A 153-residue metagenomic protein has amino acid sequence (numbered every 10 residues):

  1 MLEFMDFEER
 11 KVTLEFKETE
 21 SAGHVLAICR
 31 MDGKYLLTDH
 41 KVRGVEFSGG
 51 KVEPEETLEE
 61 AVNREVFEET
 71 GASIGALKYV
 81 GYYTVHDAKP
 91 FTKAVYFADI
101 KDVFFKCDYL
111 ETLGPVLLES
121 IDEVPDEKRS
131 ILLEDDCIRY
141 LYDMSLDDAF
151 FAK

Functional and structural regions predicted by a protein language model:
M1-L26: Acidic, metal-coordinating catalytic segment for phosphate/diphosphate chemistry, firing primarily on the Nudix
T19-M31, R139-L141, S145: A short, compositionally biased N-terminal segment around positions ~18-40 that is enriched in charged/polar residues
G23-V25, G33, A94, L113: Change "...and in nucleic-acid phosphodiester-cleaving endonucleases..." to "...and in nucleic-acid processing enzymes
H24, S48, V80-Y82: Short secondary-structure capping micro-motifs at structural edges
C29-D32, A98-I100: Active-site beta-strand termini and strand-to-loop segments that position acidic
R30-E68: Conserved Nudix-box catalytic region and its N-terminal flanking loop in Nudix hydrolases and closely related
V52-G75, V80-D135: Unchanged
E127-K153: Charged phosphate-binding loop/patch that engages nucleotide di/tri-phosphates or the phosphate backbone of nucleic
